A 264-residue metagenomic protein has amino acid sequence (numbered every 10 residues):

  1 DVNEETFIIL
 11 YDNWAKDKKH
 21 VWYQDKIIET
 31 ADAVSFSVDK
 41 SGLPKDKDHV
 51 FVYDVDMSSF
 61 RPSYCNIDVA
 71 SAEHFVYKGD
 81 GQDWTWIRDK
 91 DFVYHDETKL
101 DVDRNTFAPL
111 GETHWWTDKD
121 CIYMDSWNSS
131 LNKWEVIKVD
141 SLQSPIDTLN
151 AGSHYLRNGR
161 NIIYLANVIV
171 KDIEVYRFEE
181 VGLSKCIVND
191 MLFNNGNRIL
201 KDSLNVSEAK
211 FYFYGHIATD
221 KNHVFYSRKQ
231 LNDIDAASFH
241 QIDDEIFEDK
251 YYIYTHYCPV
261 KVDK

Functional and structural regions predicted by a protein language model:
D1-K264: Non-catalytic tandem-repeat scaffold regions and their flanking low-complexity/translocation tails
